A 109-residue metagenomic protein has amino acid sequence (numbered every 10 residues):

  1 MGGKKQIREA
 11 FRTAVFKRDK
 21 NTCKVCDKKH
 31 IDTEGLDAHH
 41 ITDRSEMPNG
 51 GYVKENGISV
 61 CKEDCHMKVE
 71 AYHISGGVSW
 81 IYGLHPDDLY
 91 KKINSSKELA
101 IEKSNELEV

Functional and structural regions predicted by a protein language model:
M1-T13, D27-D32, G77-V109: A boundary/linker detector
I7-D37, C61-D64: Short cysteine-rich loop/turn motifs with clustered Cys
T22, S45-P48, A100: A broad, structure-centric signal for solvent-exposed, well-ordered loop/edge residues that line or flank functional
D27-S59: Histidine-centered nuclease catalytic patch
I31, G57-Y82: Short Cys/His-centered divalent metal-binding micro-motifs
N49, C61-D64, H85-D88: Glycine-rich loops and low-complexity Gly/Arg-rich segments that provide flexible linkers or classic glycine-based
